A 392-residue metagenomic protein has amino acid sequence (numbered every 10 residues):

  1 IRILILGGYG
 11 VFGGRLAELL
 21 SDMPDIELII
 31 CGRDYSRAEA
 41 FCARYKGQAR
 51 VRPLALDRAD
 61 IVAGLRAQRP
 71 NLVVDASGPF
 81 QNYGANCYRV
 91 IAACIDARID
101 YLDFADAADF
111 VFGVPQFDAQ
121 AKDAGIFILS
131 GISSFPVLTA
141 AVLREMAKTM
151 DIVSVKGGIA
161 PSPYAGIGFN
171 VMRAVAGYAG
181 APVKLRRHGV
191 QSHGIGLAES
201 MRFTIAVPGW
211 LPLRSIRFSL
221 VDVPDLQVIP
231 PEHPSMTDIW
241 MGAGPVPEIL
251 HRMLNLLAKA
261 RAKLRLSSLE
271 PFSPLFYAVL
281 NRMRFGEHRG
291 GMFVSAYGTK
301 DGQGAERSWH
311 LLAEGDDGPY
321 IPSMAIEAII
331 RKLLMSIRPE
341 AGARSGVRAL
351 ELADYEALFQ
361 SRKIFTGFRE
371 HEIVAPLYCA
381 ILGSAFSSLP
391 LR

Functional and structural regions predicted by a protein language model:
I3-D22: N-terminal Rossmann NAD(P)H-binding glycine-rich loop of SDR-like oxidoreductase domains
Y9, G32-Y35, D57: Residues in the short beta-alpha loop(s) of Rossmann-like NAD(P)-binding domains
G13, K148-R392: C-terminal catalytic/substrate-binding lobe primarily of soluble NAD(P)-dependent oxidoreductases
D25-R37: Conserved glycine-rich Rossmann-like NAD(P)H-binding loop of the short-chain dehydrogenase/reductase
Y45-A59: Rossmann-fold cofactor-recognition segment
G64-R66, N82-L102: Rossmann-fold NAD(P) dinucleotide-binding segment
P70-G78, Y101-L102: N-terminal Rossmann-like NAD(P) cofactor-binding module of classical short-chain dehydrogenase/reductase
G84, F104-F127: Rossmann-fold NAD(P)-binding glycine/threonine-rich loop
